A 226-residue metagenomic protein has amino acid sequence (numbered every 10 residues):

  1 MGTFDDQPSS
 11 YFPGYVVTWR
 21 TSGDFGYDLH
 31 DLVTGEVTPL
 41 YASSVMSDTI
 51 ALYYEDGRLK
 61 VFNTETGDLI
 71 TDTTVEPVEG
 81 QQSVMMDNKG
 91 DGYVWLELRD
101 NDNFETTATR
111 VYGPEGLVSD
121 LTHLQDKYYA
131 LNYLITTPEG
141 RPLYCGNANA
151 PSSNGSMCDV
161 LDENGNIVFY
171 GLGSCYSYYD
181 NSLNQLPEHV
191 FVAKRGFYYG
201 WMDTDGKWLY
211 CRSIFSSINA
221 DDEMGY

Functional and structural regions predicted by a protein language model:
M1-Y226: Residue-level detector of conserved, function-critical positions
